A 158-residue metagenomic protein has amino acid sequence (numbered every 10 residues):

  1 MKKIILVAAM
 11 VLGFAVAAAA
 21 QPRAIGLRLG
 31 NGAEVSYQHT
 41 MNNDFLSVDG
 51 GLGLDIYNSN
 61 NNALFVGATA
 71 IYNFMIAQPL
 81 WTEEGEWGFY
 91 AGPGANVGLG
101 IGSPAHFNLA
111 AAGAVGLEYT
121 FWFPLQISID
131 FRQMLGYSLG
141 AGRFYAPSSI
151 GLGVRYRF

Functional and structural regions predicted by a protein language model:
M1-P22: Cleavable N-terminal export/targeting peptides
A19-N61, F65-G67, R157-F158: Short glycine/proline- and aromatic-enriched beta-strand/turn motifs that initiate or cap beta-hairpins
A24, Y90, G151: A residue-level signal for beta-strand positions that form part of recognition/binding surfaces within mature
N43-L125, I129: Gram-negative (and chloroplast) outer-membrane scaffold detector with strong preference for beta-barrel transmembrane
G67-Y72, A146-F158: Outer-membrane beta-barrel "beta-signal"
I101-F107, L139-A146: Outer-membrane beta-barrel translocator domains and adjoining extracellular loop/strand segments of Gram-negative
L135-G136: Extracytoplasmic loops and strand-loop junctions of Gram-negative outer membrane beta-barrel proteins
